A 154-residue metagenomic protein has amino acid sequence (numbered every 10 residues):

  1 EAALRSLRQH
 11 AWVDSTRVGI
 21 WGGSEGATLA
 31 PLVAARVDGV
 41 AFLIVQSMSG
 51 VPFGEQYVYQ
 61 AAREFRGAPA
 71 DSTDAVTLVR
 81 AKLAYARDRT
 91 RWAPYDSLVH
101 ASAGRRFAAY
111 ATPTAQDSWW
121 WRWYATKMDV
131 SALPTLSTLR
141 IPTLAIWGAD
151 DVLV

Functional and structural regions predicted by a protein language model:
A2-G67: Primarily recognizes the serine-hydrolase "nucleophile elbow" in alpha/beta-hydrolase and SGNH/GDSL folds
D14, L139-R140: Residue-level preference for short coil/turn positions at secondary-structure junctions
L43, P142-T143: Hydrophobic beta-strand segments of well-ordered beta-sheets in folded domains
I44-S137: Accessory cap/linker subdomain of secreted extracellular hydrolases
L139, A145-W147: Short beta-strand/loop motif that positions the catalytic acidic residue of the alpha/beta-hydrolase fold
D150-V154: Acidic catalytic loop of the alpha/beta-hydrolase fold
